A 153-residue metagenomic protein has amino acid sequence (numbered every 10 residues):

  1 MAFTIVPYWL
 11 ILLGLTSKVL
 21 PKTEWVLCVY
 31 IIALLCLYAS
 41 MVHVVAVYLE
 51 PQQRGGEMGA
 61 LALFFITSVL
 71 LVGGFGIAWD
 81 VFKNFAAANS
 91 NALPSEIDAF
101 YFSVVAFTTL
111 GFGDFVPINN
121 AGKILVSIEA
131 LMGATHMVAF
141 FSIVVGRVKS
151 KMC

Functional and structural regions predicted by a protein language model:
M1-S40: Transmembrane alpha-helical insertion/packing segments
Y8-L12, L70-L71, F75, W79 (+2 more regions): Alpha-helical transmembrane segments of multipass membrane proteins
L13-T16, I77-S90, F112-N120: Alpha-helical transmembrane segments and their membrane-interface junctions in multi-pass membrane proteins
T23, Y48, Q52-A60, N119-V126: Membrane-helix interfacial "entry" motifs
Y38-V42, L71, F75, T109 (+1 more regions): Alpha-helical transmembrane segments of polytopic integral membrane proteins, especially the permease/helical cores
S40-G59, A78-V81, F85: Membrane-helix interface/capping segments
F64-Y101: Outer-pore turret/helix-boundary of cation channels
L93-M152: Pore domain of cation channels
